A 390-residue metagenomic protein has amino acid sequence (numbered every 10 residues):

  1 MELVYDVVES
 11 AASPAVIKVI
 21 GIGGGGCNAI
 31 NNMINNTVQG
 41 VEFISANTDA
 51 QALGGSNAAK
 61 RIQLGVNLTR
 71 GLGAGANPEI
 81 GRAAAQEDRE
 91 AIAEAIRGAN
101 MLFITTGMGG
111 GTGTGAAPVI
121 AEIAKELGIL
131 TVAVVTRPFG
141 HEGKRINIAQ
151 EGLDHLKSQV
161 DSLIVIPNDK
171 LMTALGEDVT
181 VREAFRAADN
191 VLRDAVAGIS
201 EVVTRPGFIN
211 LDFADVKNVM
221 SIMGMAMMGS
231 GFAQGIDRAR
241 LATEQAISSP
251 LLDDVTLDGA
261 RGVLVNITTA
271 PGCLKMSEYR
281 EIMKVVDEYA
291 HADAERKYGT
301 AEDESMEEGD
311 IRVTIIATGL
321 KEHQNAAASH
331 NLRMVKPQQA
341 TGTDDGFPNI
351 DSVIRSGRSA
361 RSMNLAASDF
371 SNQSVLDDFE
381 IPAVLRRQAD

Functional and structural regions predicted by a protein language model:
M1-D390: Tubulin/FtsZ superfamily GTPase core signature
